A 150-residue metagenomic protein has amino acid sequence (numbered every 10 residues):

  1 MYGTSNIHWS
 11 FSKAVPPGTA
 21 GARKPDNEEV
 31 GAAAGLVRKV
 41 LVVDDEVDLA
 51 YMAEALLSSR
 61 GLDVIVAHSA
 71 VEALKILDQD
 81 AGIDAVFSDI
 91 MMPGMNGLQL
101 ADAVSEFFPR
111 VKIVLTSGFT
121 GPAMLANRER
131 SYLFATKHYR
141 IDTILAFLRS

Functional and structural regions predicted by a protein language model:
M1-L41, E54, R110, R140-S150: Non-catalytic signal-transmission and effector/linker regions of two-component phosphorelay proteins
E46-A50: Short acidic/polar segment at the start of the alpha1 helix of CheY-like receiver
Y51-S59: Charged docking surfaces used in two-component/phosphorelay signaling
G61-H68, I76: Short hydrophobic/Thr-rich beta-strand motif most characteristic of the beta2 strand and flanking loop of CheY-like
H68-E72, N96-L100: Acidic catalytic/metal-coordinating carboxylates
D89: Active-site residues of response regulator receiver
M92: Receiver (REC) domain active-site loop signature in two-component systems and cognate sites in sensor histidine kinases
